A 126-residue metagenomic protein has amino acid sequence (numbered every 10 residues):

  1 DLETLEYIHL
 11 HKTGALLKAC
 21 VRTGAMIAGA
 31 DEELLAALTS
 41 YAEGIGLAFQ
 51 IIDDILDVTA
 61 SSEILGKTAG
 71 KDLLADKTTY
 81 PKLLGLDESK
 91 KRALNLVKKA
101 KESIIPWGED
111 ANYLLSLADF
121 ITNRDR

Functional and structural regions predicted by a protein language model:
D1-R126: All-alpha prenyltransferase/terpene-synthase fold signal
